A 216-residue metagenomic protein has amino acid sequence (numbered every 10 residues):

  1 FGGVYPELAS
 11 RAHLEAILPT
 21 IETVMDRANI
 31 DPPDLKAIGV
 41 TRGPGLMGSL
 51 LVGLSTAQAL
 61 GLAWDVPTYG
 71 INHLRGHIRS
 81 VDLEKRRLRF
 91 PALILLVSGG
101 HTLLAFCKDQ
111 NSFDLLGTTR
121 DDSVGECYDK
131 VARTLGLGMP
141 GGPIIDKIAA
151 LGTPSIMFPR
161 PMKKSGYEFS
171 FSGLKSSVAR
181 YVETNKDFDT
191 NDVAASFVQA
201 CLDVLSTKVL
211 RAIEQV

Functional and structural regions predicted by a protein language model:
F1-P44, H73, H77: N-terminal beta-alpha supersecondary unit
A37-G39, S49, A92-L96: Short glycine-aspartate micro-motif
V40-D65: Short Gly/Thr/Asp-enriched flexible loops that form oxyanion-binding sites at enzyme active sites
A57-I78, S123: Short, acidic/small-residue loops that bind anionic groups at enzyme active sites
I71-L93: Conserved phosphate-binding catalytic cores of ATP/NTP-utilizing and phosphoryl-transfer enzymes
R86, K108-L151, K175-K186: Glycine-rich phosphate-binding loop plus the immediately following alpha-helix
I94, T102-F106: Short beta-strand scaffold segments in enzyme catalytic cores
K147-V216: A contiguous, well-structured pocket-lining segment that forms one wall/lid of small-molecule binding clefts in soluble
